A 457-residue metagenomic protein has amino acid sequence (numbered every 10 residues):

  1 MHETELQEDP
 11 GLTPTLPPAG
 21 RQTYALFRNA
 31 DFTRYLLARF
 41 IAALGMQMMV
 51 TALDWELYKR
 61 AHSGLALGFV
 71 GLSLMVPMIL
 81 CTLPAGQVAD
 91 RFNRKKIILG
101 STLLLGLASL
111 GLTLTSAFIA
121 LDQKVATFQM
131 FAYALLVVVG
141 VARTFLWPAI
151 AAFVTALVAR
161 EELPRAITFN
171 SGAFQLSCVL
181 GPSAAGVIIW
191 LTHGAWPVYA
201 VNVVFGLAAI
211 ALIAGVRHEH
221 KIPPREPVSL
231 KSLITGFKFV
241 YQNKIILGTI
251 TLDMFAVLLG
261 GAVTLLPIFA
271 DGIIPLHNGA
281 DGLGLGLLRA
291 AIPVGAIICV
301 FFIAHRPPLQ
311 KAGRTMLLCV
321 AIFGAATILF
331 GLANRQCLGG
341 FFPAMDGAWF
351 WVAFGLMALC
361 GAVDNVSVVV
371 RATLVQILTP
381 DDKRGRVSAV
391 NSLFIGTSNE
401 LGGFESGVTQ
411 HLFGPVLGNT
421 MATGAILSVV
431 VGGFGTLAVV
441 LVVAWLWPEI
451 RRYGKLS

Functional and structural regions predicted by a protein language model:
H2-L6, L80, P84, R91 (+7 more regions): C-terminal transmembrane bundle of multi-pass solute transporters/carriers
P14-I79, K238-I292: Helix-loop boundary and gating motifs at the non-cytosolic
Q47, G140-P148, V257, G361-V369: Small-residue-rich segments within alpha-helical transmembrane domains of MFS-like 12-TM solute carriers
L53, F145-V158, V366-T379: Intracellular juxtamembrane helix-capping segments at the cytosolic ends of symmetry-related transmembrane helices
F118, K124-F131, S177-L212: Helix-loop-helix hairpin linking two adjacent transmembrane segments in secondary transporters
I119, I150-A152, A156, Y199-V228 (+3 more regions): Helix-loop junctions on the cytosolic side of multi-pass membrane transporters, especially the intracellular loop
L135-L176: Cytoplasmic helix-loop-helix junction between adjacent transmembrane helices in 12-TM secondary transporters
